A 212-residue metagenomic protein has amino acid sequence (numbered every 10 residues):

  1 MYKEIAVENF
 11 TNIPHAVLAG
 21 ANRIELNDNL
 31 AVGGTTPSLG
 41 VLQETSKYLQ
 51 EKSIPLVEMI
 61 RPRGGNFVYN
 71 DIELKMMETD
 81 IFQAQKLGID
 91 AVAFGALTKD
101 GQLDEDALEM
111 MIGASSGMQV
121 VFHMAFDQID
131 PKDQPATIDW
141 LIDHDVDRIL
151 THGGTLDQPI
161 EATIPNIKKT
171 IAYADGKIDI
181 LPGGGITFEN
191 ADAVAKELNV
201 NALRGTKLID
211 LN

Functional and structural regions predicted by a protein language model:
Y2-H15, A19-G20, E25-G34: N-terminal beta1-alpha1 ligand-phosphate binding loop
K3-V7, I24-L26, L56-I60, V92-F94 (+4 more regions): Hydrophobic faces of well-ordered beta-strands that scaffold small-molecule active sites in alpha/beta enzyme cores
E8-A19, G65-Q83, D127-H144, P165-P182 (+1 more regions): Catalytic cores of alpha/beta
F10-P14, L30-P55, I72-L74, L97-S116 (+4 more regions): Active-site-adjacent beta->alpha loops and helix N-cap segments on the catalytic face of soluble alpha/beta enzymes
A21-T35, F82-D100, H144-P159, I186 (+1 more regions): Glycine-rich phosphate-binding active-site loops on the catalytic face of alpha/beta enzymes
L30-A31, P62-G65: A short, flexible beta-alpha/helix-coil linker loop
K52, L87, S115-M118, H144 (+1 more regions): Helix C-cap/helix->beta junction micro-motif
R63-G64, T98, A125: Short, glycine/serine-rich, charged loops/turns that create anion-binding and catalytic segments at active sites
